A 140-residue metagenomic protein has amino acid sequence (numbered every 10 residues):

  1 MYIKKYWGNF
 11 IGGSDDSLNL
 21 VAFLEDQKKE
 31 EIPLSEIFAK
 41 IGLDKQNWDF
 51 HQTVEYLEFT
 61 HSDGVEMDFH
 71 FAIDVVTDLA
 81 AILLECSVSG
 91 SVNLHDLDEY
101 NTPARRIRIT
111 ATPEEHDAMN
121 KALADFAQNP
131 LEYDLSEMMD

Functional and structural regions predicted by a protein language model:
M1-V54, E58-H61: Short terminal alpha-helical segments
M1-Y2, H116-D140: Low-complexity intrinsically disordered segments
Y2, Y6, Y56, F69-F71 (+2 more regions): Sequence-level detector for tyrosine residue identity
P33, Q46-Q52, V75, E115-M119 (+1 more regions): Structural recognition of alpha-solenoid helical scaffolds
E36, V54, N93-H95, L135: Generic preference for flexible, low-structure residues
E66-Q128: Amphipathic protein-protein interaction modules
